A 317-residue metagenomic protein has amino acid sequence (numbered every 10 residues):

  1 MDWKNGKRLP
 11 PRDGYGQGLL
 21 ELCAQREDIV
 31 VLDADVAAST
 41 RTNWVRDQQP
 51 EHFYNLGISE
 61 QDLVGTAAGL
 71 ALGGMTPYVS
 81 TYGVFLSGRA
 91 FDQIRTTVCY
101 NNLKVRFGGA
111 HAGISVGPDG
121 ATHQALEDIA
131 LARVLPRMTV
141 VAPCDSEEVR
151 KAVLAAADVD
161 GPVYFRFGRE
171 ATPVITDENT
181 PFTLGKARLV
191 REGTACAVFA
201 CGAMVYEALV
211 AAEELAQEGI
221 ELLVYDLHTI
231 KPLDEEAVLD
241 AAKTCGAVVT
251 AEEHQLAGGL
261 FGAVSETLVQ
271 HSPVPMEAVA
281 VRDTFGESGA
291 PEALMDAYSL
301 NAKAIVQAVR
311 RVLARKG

Functional and structural regions predicted by a protein language model:
M1-R166, A171: Thiamine diphosphate
D13, Q25-D28, V36-D47, V116-G117 (+1 more regions): Thiamine diphosphate
